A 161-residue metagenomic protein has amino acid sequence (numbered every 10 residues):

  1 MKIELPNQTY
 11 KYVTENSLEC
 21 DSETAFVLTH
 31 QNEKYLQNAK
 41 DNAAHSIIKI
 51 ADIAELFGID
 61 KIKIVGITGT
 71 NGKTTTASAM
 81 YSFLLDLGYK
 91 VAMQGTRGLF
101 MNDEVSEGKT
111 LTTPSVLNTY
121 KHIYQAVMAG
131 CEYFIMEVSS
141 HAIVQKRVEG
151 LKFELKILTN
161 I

Functional and structural regions predicted by a protein language model:
M1-K61: N-terminal leader/targeting and accessory segments in enzymes
A51-I161: Phosphate-binding loop of NTP-binding sites
